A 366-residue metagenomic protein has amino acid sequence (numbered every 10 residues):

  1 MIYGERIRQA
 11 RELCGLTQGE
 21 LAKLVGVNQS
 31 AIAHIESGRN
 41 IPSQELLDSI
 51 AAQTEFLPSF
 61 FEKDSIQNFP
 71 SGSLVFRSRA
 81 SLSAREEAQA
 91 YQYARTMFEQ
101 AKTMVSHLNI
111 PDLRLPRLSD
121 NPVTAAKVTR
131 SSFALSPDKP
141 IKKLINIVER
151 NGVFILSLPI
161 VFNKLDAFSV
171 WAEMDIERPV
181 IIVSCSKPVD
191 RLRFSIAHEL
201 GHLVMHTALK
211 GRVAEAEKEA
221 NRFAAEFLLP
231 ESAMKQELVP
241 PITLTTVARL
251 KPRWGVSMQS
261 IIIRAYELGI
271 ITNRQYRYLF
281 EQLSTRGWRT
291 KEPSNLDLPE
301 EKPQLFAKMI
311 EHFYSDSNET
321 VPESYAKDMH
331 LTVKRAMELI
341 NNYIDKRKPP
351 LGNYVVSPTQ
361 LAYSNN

Functional and structural regions predicted by a protein language model:
M1-N366: Active-site hotspot residues in diverse enzymes, especially metal/ion-binding acidic/histidine motifs
